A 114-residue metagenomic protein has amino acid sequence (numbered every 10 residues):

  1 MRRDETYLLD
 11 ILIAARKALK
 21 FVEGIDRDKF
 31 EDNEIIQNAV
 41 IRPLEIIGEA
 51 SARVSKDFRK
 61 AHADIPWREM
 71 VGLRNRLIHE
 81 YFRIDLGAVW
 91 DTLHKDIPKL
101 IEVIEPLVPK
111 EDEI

Functional and structural regions predicted by a protein language model:
M1-I114: Solvent-exposed interaction patches of small proteins and small membrane subunits
